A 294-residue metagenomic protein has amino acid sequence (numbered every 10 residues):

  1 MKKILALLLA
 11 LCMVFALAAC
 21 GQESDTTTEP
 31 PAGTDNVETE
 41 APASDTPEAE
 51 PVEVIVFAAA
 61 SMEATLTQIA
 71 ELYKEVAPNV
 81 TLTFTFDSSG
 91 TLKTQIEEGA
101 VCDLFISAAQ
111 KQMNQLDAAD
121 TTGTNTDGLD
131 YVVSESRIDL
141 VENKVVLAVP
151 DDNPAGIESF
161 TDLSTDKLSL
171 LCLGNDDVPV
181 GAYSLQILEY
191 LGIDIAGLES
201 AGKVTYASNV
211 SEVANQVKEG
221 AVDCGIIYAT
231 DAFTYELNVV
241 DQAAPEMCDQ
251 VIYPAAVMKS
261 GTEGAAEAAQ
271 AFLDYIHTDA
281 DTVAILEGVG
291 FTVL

Functional and structural regions predicted by a protein language model:
M1-L9: Positively charged n-region of N-terminal signal peptides that target proteins for export
V14, E98-G99, T165, E219: Alpha-helix termination/capping residues and helix-transition junctions
F15-A19: C-terminal motif of bacterial Sec signal peptides marking the signal peptidase cleavage site
Q22-E23, E29-G33, V37-A43, P47-E71 (+6 more regions): Exported/periplasmic ABC-transporter solute-binding proteins
N79-G90: A short beta-strand-loop structural module common to alpha/beta enzyme folds
S89-D130, F233-E236: Pocket-flanking alpha-helical
V132-S136: Short, P/G- and charge-enriched loop/turn segments at secondary-structure junctions
